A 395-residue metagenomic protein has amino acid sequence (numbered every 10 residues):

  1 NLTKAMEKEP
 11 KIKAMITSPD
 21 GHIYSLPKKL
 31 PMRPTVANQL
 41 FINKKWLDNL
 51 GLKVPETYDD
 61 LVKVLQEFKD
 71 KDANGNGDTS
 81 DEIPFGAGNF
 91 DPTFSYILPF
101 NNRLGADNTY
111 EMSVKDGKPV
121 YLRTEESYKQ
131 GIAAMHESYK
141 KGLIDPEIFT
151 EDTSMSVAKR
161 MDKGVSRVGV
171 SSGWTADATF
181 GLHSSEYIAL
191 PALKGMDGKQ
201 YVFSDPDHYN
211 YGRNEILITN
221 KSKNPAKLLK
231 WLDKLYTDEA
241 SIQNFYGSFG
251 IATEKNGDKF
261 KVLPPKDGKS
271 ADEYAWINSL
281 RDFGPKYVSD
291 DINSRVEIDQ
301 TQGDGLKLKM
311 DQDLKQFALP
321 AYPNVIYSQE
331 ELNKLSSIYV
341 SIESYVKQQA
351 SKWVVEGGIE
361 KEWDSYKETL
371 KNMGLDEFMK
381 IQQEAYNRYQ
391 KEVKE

Functional and structural regions predicted by a protein language model:
N1-K8, A14, K53, N108-E126 (+3 more regions): Short, solvent-exposed loop/beta-turn-alpha elements that line the ligand-binding surface or hinge of extracytoplasmic
L2-P31, F90-A106: Conserved oxyanion/phosphate-binding beta-strand-loop segments in alpha/beta enzyme cores
S18-F94, M112-K163, I216-K234, D238-Y246: Helix-loop-helix "hinge/cap" segment bordering the ligand-binding cleft or interdomain interface
F90-T93, L98-E111, A133-V288: Extracytoplasmic/periplasmic substrate-binding proteins
Y121-G131, N333-Q349, E377-K380, E384-N387: Short, 15-30-residue, compositionally biased linear elements with alpha-helical propensity or flexible coil
Q130-F149, I342-L370: Amphipathic alpha-helical packing elements
K230, K234-K352, G357: Conserved small-residue motifs centered on glycine
K352-E395: Histidine-centered catalytic/metal-binding microenvironments
